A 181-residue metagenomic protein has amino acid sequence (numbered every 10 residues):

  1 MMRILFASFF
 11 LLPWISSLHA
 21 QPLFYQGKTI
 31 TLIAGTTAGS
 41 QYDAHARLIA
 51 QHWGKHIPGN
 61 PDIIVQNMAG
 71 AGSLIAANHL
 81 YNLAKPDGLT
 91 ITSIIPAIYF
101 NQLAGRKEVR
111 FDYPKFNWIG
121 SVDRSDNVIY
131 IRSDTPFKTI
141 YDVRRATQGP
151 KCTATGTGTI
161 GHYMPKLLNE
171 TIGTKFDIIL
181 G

Functional and structural regions predicted by a protein language model:
M1-I4: Positively charged n-region of N-terminal signal peptides that target proteins for export
I15-A20: Sec/Tat signal peptide C-region and signal peptidase I cleavage site
P22-I33: Short N-terminal segments immediately surrounding and downstream of signal-peptide cleavage
I30, K55-I57, H79-T90, I98 (+1 more regions): Hinge/capping helix and adjacent helix->loop/strand transition within the periplasmic-binding protein
T31-A46, A69-G72, T153-I160: Extracytoplasmic "Venus flytrap"
Q41-H45, I49, G72-A76, P96 (+2 more regions): Stable alpha-helical elements in mature extracytoplasmic
Q51-I63: Signal peptide-proximal N-terminal region of secreted/periplasmic/extracellular or secretory-lumen proteins
